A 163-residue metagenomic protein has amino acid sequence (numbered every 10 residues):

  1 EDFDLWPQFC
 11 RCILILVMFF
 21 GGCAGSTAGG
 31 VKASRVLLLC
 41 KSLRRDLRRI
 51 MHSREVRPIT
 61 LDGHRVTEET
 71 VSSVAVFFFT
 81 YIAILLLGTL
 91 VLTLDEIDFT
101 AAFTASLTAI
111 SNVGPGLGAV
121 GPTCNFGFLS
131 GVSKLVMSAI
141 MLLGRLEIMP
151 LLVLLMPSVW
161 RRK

Functional and structural regions predicted by a protein language model:
E1-K163: Membrane-proximal intracellular helices of multi-pass ion channels
